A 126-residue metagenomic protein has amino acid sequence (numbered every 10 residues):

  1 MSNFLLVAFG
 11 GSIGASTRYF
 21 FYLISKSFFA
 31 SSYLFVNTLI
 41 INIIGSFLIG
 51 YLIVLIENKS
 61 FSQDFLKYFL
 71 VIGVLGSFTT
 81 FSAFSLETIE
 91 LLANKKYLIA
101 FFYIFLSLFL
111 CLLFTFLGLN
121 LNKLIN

Functional and structural regions predicted by a protein language model:
M1-N126: Membrane-interface helix-loop junctions in multi-pass transporters/channels
